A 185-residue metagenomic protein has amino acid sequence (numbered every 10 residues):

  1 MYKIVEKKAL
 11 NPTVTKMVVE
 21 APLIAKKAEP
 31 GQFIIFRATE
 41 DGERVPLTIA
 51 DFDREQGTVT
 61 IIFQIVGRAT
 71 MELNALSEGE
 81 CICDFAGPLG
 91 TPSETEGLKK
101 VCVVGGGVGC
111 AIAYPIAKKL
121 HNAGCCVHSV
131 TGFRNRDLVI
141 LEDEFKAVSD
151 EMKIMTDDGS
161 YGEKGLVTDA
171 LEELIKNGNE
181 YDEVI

Functional and structural regions predicted by a protein language model:
M1-E78: Ferredoxin-reductase
R68-I185: FNR/FR-type flavoprotein reductase catalytic core
